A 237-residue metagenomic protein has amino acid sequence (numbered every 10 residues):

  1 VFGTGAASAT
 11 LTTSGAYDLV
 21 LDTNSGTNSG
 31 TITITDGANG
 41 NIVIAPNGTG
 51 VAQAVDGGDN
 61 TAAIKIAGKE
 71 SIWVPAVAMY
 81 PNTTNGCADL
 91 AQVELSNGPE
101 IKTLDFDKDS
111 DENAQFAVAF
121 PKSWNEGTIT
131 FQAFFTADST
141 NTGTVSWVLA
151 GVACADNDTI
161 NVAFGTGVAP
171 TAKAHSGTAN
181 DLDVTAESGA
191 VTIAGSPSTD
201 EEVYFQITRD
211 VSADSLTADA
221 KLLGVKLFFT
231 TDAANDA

Functional and structural regions predicted by a protein language model:
V1-T4, A9-G37, I42-N47, V51-G58 (+4 more regions): Beta-strand-rich, repetitive solenoid scaffolds
V55-D109: N-terminal leader/pro-regions and domain N-caps
K108-S123, T128: Short beta-strands within extracellular/lumenal beta-sheet-rich domains
G127-A137, V145, V225: A short beta-strand element within beta-rich, extracytoplasmic domains of secreted/secretory-pathway proteins
N141-L149, D219-L222: Short coil-to-beta strand junction motifs in C2/discoidin
T159-G195: Extracellular carbohydrate recognition and processing domains and analogous Trp-centered ligand-binding platforms
S196-D210: Noncatalytic modules at the cell exterior or secretory-pathway interfaces, chiefly beta-strand-rich lectin/adhesion
T208-A237: Proprotein-processing/basic-patch segments
